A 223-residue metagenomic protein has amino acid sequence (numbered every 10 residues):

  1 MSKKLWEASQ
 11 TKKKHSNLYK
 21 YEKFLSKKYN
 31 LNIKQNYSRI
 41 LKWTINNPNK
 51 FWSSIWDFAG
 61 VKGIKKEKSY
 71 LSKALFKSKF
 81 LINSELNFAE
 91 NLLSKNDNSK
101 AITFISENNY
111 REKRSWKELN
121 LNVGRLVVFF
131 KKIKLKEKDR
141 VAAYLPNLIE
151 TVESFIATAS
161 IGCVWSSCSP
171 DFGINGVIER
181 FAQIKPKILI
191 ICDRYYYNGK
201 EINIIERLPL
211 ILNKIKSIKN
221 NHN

Functional and structural regions predicted by a protein language model:
S2-E7, T11-F76: N-terminal amphipathic, basic-rich helices that act as targeting or association modules
L25, I105-N108, I190-Y195: Short, histidine-centered active-site or binding-site loop motifs used for metal coordination, general acid-base
K27-L31, A89-S115: AMP-dependent adenylate-forming
R39-W43, I102-I156, G173-I178: Conserved AMP-binding/adenylate-forming core of the ANL superfamily
I45, S53-K66, I82-T103: A short N-terminal helical cap/helix-turn-helix that marks the beginning of AMP-binding/adenylate-forming
P48-F51, I55, F88-L92, V123-L126 (+1 more regions): Structural preference for long, well-ordered alpha-helical segments in enzyme cores
S160-N223: Structural core segment of the AMP-binding/adenylate-forming
